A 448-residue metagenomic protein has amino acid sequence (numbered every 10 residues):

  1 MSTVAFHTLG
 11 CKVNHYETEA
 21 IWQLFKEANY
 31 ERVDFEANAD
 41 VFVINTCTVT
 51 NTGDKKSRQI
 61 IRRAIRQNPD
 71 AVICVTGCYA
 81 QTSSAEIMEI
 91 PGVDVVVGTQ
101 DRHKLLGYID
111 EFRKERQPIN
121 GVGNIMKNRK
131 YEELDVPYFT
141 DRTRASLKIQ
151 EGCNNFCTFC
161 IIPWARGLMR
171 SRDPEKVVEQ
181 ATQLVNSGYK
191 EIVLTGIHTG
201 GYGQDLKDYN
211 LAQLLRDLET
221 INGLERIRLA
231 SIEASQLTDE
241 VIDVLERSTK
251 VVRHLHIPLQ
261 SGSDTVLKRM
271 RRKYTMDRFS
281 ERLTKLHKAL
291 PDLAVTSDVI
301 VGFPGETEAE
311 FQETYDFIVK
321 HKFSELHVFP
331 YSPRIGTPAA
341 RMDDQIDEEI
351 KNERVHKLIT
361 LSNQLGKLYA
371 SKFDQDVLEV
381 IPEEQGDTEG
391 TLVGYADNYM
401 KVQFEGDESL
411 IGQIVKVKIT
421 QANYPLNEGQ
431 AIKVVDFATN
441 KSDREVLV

Functional and structural regions predicted by a protein language model:
M1-G201, E240, L255, D277-K288 (+5 more regions): Proteins enriched for Cys/Gly/acidic motifs involved in redox and nucleic-acid/cofactor modification
G53-K55, L168-E175, G203-D208, R269-R272 (+3 more regions): Short, solvent-exposed loop/turn segments at secondary-structure boundaries
I73-C74, T82-S83, I87, N186-E308: Conserved SAM/AdoMet-binding glycine-rich loop
P137-Y138, D243-R247, L259, A370-K372 (+2 more regions): Replace "in large, NTP-powered and nucleic-acid-processing enzymes" with "in large, NTP-powered factors and other
T140-T143, C153-N155, V251, S261 (+5 more regions): Short flexible coil/turn linkers enriched for glycine and charged/polar residues that connect secondary-structure
C157, V177, L194, L229 (+7 more regions): Conserved, mostly hydrophobic/aromatic
E306, H321-F323: Contiguous mid-protein beta-loop-alpha structural module that forms a pocket-lining wall or clamp of enzyme active
R341-V448: Terminal RNA-binding accessory module
